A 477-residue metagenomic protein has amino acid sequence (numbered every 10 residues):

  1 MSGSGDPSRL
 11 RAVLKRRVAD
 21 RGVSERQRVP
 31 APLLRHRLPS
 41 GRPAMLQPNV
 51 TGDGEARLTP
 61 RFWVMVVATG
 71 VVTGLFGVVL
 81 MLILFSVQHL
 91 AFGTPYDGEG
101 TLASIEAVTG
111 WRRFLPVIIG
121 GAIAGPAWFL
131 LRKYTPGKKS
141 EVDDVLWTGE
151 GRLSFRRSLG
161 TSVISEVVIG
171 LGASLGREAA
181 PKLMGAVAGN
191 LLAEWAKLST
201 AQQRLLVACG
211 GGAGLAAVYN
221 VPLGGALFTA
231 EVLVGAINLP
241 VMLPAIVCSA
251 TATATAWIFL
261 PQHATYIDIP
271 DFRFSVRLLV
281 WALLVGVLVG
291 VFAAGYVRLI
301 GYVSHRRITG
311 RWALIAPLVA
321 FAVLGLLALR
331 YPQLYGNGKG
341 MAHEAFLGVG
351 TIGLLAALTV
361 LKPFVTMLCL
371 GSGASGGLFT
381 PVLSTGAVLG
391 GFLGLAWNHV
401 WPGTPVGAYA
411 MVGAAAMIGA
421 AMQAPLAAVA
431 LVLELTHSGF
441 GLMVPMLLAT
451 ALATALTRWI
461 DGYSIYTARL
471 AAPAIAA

Functional and structural regions predicted by a protein language model:
S2-A477: Alpha-helical transmembrane segments and immediately membrane-proximal extracytoplasmic
